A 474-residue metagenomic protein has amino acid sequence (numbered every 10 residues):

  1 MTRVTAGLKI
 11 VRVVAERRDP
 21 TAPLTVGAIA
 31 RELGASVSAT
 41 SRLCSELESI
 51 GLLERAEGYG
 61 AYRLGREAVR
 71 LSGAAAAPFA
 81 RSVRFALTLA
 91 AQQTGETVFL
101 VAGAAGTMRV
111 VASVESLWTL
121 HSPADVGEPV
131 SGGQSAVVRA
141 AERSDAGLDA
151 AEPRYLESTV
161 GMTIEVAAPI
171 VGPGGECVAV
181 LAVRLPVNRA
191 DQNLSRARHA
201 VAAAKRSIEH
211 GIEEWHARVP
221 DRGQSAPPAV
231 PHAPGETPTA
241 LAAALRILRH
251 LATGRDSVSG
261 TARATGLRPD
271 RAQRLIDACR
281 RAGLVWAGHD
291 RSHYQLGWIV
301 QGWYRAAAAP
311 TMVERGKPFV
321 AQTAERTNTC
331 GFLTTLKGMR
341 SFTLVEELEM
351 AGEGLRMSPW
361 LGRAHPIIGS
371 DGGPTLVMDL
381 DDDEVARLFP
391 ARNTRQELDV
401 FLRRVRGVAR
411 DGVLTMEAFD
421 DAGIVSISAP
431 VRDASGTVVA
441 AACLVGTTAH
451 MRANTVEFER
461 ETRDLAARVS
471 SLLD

Functional and structural regions predicted by a protein language model:
M1-G73, A226-A307, R463, A467-D474: N-terminal helix-turn-helix
V13-E16, R31-E32, E46, S82-Q93 (+13 more regions): Amphipathic alpha-helical regulatory segments at dimerization interfaces that relay allosteric signals between sensory
G51, V110-A112, A179, V345-E346 (+1 more regions): A structural microfeature
R63-A146, R305-F389: Amphipathic alpha-helical effector-binding/dimerization core of metabolite-sensing transcriptional regulators
P78-Q92, A136-A168, R196, I208 (+3 more regions): Short, basic/aromatic recognition patches
D145-P153, V160-G161, C177-L241, F401 (+3 more regions): Juxtadomain coupling helices with adjacent low-complexity linkers
I170-P173, V431-A434: Sensor-regulatory modules in signal-transduction proteins
